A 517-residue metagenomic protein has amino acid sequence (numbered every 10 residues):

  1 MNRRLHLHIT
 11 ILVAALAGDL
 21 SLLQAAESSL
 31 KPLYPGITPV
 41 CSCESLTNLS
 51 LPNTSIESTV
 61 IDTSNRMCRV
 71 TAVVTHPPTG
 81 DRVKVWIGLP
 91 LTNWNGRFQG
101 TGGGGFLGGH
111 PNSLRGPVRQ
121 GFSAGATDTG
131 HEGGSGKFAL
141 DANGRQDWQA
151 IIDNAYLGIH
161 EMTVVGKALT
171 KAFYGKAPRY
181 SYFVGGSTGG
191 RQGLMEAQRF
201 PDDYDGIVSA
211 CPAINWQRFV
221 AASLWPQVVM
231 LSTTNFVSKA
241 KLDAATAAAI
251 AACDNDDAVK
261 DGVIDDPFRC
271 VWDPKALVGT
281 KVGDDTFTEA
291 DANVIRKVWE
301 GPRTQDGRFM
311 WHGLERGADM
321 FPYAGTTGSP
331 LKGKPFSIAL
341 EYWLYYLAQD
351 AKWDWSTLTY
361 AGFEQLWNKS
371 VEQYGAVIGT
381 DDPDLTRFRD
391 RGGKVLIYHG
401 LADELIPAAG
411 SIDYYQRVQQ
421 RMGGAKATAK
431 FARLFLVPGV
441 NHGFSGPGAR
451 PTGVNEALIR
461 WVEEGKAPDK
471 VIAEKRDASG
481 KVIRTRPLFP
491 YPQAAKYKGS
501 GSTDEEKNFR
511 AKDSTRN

Functional and structural regions predicted by a protein language model:
H8-S21: Bacterial N-terminal signal peptides
A25-R97, H110-P111, K260-I264, D273-A351 (+2 more regions): Catalytic-loop region of hydrolases
D81-V85, H110-R115, S135-L140, G193-R199 (+8 more regions): Short, solvent-exposed loop/turn and secondary-structure capping segments
G105-G175, A221-A222, V229-M230, T357-V377 (+1 more regions): Cap/lid segment of the alpha/beta-hydrolase catalytic domain
K176-S187: Alpha/beta-hydrolase fold nucleophile elbow
G185-M195: Glycine-rich nucleophile elbow surrounding the catalytic serine of serine-hydrolase chemistry
M195-A197, D202-R303, L436: A catalytic-pocket lid/entrance helix-loop region that shapes and gates access to the active site across common
R303, G307-P490: C-terminal subdomain of alpha/beta-hydrolase-fold enzymes, centered on the catalytic histidine and its supporting
